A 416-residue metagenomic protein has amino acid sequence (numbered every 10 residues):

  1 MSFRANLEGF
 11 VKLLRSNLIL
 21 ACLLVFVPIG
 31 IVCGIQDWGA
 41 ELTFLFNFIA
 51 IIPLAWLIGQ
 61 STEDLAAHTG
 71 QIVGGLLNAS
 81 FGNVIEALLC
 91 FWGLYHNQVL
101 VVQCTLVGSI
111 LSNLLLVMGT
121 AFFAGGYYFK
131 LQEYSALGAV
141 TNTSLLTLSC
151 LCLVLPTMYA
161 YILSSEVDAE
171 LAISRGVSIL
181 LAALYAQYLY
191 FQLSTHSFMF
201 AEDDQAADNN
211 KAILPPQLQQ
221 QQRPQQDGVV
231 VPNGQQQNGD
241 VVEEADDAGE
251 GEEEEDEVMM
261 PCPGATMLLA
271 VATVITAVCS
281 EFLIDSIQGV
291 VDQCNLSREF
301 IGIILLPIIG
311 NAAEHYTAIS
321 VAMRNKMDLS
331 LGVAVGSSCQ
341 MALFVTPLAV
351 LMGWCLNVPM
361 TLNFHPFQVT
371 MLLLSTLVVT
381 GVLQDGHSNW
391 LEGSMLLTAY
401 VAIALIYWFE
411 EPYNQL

Functional and structural regions predicted by a protein language model:
M1-W56, Q60, L116-G289, F364 (+1 more regions): Alpha-helical transmembrane bundles of multi-pass secondary active transporters
E41-L54, T69-A79, C294-I304: Loop-to-helix transition at the N-terminal end of transmembrane alpha-helices
P53-L65, H315-A318: Canonical alpha-helical transmembrane segments
Q60-A67, Q71, G289-D292: Short amphipathic alpha-helical coupling elements at transmembrane boundaries
L65, L111, Y185, V291 (+3 more regions): Residue-level signature of catalytic and energy-coupling elements of molecular machines, predominantly ATP/GTP-dependent
H68-T69, M323-R324, H387: Helix-loop interface residues and adjacent transmembrane-helix termini in multi-pass membrane transporters, primarily
I72-G126, F300-M360, P366-T370, L374: Helix-loop-helix junctions within the multi-pass membrane cores of secondary transporters/permeases
I275-A313, T317: Long, well-ordered mid-to-C-terminal structural blocks that present hydrophobic/aromatic surfaces
